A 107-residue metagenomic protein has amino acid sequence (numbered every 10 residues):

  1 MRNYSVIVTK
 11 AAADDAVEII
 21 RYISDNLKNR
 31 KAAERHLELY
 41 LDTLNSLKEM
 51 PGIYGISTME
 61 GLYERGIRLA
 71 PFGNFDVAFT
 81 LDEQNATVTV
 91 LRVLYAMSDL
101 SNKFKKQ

Functional and structural regions predicted by a protein language model:
M1, P51, Y95, D99: Residue-level signal for pocket-adjacent positions within structured domains
M1-L39: Arg/Lys-rich, positively charged N-terminal/basic patches that mediate binding to nucleic acids
L39-E49: Compact soluble domain cores
M50-Q84: Basic/aromatic recognition patch in beta-strand/loop cores that engages polyanionic ligands
F72-D76, T80-Q107: Enriched for short, Lys/Arg-rich terminal
